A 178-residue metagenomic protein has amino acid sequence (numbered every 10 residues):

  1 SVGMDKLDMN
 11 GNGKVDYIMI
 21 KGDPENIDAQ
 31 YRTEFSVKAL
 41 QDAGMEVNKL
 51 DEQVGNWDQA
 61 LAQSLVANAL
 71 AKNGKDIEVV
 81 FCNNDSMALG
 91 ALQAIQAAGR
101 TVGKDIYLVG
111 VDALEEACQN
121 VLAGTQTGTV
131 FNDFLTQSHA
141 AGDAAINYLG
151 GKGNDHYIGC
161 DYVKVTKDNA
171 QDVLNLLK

Functional and structural regions predicted by a protein language model:
S1-I18: A conserved helix-loop-strand patch within extracytoplasmic ligand-binding domains of the periplasmic binding
S1-V2, E52, A123-L135: Short beta-strand elements at the ligand-binding edges of bilobed clamshell
V2, K6, A69-K72, A144-Y148: C-terminal alpha-helix
G13-V15, M19-P24, D28, K38-A39 (+2 more regions): Hinge/cleft segment of the Venus flytrap/periplasmic-binding protein
K14-D16, A43-K49, G74-E78, G103-I106 (+1 more regions): Loop/turn elements at helix/coil->beta-strand transitions in domains of secreted/extracellular proteins
E25, A29, T33, G55 (+3 more regions): Solvent-exposed, acidic/flexible segments
E34-V37, Q41-G44, L92, Q96 (+2 more regions): Class I S-adenosyl-L-methionine
S36, D51-Q119: Hydrophobic alpha-helical
